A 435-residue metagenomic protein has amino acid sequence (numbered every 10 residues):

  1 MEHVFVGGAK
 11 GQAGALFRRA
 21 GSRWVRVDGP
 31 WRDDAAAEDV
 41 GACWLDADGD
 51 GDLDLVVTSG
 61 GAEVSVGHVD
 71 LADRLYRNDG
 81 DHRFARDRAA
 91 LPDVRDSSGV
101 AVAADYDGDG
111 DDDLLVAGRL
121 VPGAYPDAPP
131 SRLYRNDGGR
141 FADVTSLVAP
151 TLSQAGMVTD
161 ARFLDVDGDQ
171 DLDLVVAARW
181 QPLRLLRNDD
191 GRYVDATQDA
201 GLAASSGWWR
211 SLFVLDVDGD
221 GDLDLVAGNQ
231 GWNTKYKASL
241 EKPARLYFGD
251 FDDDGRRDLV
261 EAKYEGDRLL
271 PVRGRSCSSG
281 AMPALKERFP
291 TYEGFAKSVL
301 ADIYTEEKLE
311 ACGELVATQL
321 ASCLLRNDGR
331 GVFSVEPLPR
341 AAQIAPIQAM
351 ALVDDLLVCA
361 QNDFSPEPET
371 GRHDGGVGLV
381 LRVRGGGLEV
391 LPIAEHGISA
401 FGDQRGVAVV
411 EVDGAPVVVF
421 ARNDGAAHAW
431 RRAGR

Functional and structural regions predicted by a protein language model:
M1, E38-G49, A90, S98-G108 (+6 more regions): Beta-propeller blade termini
H3-G8, L55-S59, L114-G118, L172-A178 (+5 more regions): Hydrophobic beta-strand segments that make up the repeating blades of beta-propeller and related beta-repeat
G7-G21: Beta-propeller domains
G8-A9, S59, H68-L71, D79 (+9 more regions): Structural signature of WD-repeat beta-propellers
K10-Q12, G61-S65, L120-A124, Q181-P182 (+3 more regions): Short glycine/acidic-enriched loop and turn motifs that connect beta-strands
F17-A37, R74-D96, A128, R132-G156 (+8 more regions): Blade-edge motifs of beta-propeller repeat domains
W44-N78, V102-A104: Hydrophobic or amphipathic alpha-helical targeting/insertion segments
P92-Y134, G138, A142-L164, L172 (+1 more regions): Solenoidal tandem-repeat scaffolds enriched in leucines and small polar residues
